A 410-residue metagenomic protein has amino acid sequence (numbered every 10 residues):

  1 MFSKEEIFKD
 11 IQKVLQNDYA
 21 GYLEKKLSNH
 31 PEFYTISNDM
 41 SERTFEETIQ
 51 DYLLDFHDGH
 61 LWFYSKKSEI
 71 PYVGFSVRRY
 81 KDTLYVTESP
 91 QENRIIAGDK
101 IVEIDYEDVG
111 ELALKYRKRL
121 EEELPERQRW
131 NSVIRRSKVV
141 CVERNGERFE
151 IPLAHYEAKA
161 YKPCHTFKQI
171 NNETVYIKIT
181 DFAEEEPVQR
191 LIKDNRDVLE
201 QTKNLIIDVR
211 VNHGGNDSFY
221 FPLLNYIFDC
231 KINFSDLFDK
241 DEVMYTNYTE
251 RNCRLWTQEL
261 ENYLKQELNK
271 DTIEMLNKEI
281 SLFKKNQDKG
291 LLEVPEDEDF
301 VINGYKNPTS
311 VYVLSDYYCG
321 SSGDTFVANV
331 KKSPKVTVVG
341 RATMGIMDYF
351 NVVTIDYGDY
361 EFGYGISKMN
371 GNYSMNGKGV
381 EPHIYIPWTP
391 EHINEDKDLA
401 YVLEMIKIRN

Functional and structural regions predicted by a protein language model:
M1-L205, V209-G214, P222-N225, D229-K240 (+6 more regions): Flexible, low-complexity junctional segments that flank or bridge functional domains
L23-N38, L255-I280, P382-N410: Extracytoplasmic/peripheral linker and loop segments enriched in polar/acidic and small residues with frequent Thr/Pro
D181-E185, K289-L291, S315-D316: Short, flexible loop segments at the rims of nucleotide/cofactor-binding pockets, characterized by
D194, D299-I302, K331: Mature extracellular/periplasmic domains of secretome proteins
K203-E293, K331: Glycine- and acidic-residue-enriched helix-capping/beta->alpha junction motif
F300-L314: Short, conserved helix/loop micro-motifs enriched in His/Cys and acidic residues
S310-K332, T337-M344: Extended C-terminal subregions enriched in glycine
S333, V338-E395: BRCT (BRCA1 C-terminal) domain core and associated BRCT-interaction motifs
